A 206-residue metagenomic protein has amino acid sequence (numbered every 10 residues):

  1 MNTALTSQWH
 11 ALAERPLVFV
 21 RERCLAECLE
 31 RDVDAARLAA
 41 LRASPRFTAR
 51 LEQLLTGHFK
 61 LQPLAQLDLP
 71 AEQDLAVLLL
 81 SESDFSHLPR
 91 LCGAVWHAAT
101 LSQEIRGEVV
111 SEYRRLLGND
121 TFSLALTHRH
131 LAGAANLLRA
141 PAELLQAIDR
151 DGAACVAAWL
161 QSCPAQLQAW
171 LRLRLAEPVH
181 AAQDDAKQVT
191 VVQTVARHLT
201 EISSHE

Functional and structural regions predicted by a protein language model:
M1-E206: General marker for long, soluble alpha-helical cores
